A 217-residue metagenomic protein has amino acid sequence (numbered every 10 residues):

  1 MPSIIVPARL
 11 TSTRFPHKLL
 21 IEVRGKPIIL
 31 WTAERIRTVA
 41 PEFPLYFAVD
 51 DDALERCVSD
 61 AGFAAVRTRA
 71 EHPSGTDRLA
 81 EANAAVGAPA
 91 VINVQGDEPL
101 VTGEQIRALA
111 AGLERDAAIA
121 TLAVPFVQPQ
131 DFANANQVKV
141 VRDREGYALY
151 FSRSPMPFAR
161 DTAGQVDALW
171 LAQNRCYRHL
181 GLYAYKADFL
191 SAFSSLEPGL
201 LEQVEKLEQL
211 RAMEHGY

Functional and structural regions predicted by a protein language model:
P2-V49: N-terminal glycine-rich phosphate-binding loop and ensuing alpha1 helix
R14, E22, L100, A184 (+1 more regions): Short aromatic/basic micro-patch
F15, W31, E71, I119-L122 (+1 more regions): Structured catalytic cores of enzymes that bind and process phosphorylated ligands/cofactors
E42, A88, R115-I119, Y217: Short, high-confidence coil segments that cap the C-terminus of an alpha-helix and link into the following beta-strand
D52-A111: Short phosphate-binding loop-to-helix
T102-L196: Conserved core of the sugar-phosphate nucleotidyltransferase
F189-Y217: A C-terminal functional module that forms or caps the active site or interfaces directly with catalytic machinery
